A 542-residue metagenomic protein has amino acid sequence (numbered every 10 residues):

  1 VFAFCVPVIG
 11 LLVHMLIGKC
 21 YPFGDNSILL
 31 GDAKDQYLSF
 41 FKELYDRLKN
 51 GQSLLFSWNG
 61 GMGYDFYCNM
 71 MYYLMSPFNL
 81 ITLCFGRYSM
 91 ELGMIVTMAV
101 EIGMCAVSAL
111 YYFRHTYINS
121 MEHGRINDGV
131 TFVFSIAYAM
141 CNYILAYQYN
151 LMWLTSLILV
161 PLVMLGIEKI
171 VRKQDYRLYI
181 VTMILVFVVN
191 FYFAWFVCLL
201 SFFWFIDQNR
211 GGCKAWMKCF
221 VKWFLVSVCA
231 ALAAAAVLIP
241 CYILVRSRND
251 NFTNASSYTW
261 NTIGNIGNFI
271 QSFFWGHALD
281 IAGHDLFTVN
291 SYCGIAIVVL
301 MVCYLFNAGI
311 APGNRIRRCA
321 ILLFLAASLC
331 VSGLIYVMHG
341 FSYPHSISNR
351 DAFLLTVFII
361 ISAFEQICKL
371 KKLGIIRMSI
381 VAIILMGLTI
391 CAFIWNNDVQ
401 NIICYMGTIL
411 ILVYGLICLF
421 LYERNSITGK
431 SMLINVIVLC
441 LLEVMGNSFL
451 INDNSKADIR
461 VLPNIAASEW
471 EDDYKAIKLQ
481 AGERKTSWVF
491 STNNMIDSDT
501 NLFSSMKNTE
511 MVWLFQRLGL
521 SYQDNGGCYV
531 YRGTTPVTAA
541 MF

Functional and structural regions predicted by a protein language model:
V1-C20, K222, K430-S431, N435-V436: Start-transfer (signal-anchor) and selected internal transmembrane alpha helices of multi-pass inner/ER membrane
F2-P7, A215-Y242, N254-Y258, R315-A326 (+1 more regions): Hydrophobic alpha-helical membrane-interfacial segments at the cytosolic entry of transmembrane helices
M15-P161, L185-V189, D280-F287: Active-site lumenal/periplasmic loops and adjacent helix-entry segments of GT-C-fold, multi-pass membrane
G31, D35-D46, P77, C219-F220 (+5 more regions): Periplasmic/ER-lumenal interhelical loops and adjacent helix-loop junctions in multi-pass membrane proteins
C84, N401, G429-F542: Soluble catalytic regions of membrane-associated enzymes that act on cell-envelope and secretory-pathway components
M98-H115, N127-N209, K222-Y242, S247 (+1 more regions): Membrane-embedded helix bundles of polyisoprenyl
I170-Q174, F193, C319-A327, G333-Y336 (+1 more regions): Contiguous transmembrane helix-bundle modules in multi-pass membrane proteins
C293-A326, G415-L421: Hydrophobic, aromatic-rich transmembrane alpha-helices and their immediate juxtamembrane boundary segments
